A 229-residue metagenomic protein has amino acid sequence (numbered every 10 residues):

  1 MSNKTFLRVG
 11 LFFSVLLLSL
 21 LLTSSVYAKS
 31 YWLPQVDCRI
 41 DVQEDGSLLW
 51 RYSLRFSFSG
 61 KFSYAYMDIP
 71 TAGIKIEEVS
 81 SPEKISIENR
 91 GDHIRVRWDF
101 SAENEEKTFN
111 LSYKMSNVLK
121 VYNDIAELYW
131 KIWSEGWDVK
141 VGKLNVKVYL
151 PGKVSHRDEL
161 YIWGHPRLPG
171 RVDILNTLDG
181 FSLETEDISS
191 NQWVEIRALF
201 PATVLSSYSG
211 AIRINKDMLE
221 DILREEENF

Functional and structural regions predicted by a protein language model:
M1-F6: N-terminal secretory signal peptides that target proteins for export/translocation
G10-L21: Bacterial N-terminal signal peptides
T23-F229: Lumenal/extracellular ectodomains and adaptor appendage modules of the eukaryotic vesicle/secretory system
